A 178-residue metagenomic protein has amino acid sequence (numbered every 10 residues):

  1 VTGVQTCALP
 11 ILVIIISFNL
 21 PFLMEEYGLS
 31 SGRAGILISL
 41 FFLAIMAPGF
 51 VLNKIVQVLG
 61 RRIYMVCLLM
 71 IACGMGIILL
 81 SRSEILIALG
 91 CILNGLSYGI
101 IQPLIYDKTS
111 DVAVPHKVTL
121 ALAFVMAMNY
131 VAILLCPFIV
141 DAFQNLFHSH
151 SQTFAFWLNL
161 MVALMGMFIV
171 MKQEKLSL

Functional and structural regions predicted by a protein language model:
T2-L9: Short, small-residue-biased leader/transition segments that mark boundaries at the very start of proteins
P10, S83-G95: Helical-face signature of the major facilitator-like transporter fold
F18-R33: Short amphipathic helix-loop junctions that connect adjacent transmembrane helices in Major Facilitator Superfamily/SLC
A47-G60, Q144-N145: Helix-to-loop junctions at the C-terminal end of transmembrane segments in multipass secondary transporters
R62-I77: Structural signature of the two symmetry-related core transmembrane helices
I100-A113: Intracellular juxtamembrane helix-capping segments at the cytosolic ends of symmetry-related transmembrane helices
S110-H148: A late C-terminal transmembrane helix in Major Facilitator Superfamily
V140-V162: A membrane-interface helix-boundary motif in multi-pass transporters
